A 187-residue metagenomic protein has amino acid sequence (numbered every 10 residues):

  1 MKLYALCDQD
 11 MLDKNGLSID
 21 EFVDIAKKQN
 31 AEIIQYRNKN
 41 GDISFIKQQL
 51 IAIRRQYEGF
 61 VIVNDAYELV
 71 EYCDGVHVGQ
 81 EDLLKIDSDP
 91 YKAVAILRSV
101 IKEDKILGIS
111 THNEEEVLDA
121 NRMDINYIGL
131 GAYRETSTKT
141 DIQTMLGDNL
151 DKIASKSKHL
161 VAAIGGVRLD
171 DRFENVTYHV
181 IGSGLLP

Functional and structural regions predicted by a protein language model:
M1-D20, K105-T111, R168: Active-site mouth loops of central-metabolism enzymes
K2, Q29-A31, E58, C73 (+3 more regions): A general structural motif
A5-D10, V78-V94, Y127-Q143, G166-P187: Glycine-rich phosphate-binding active-site loops on the catalytic face of alpha/beta enzymes
L12-K14, G41-S44, P187: Acidic-and-aromatic substrate-binding clefts and catalytic sites of carbohydrate-active enzymes
D20, K27, A31-V100: N-terminal active-site wall of soluble small-molecule enzyme domains
F22, V61-V78, H112-N126, S155-L186: Catalytic cores of alpha/beta
K47-D65, D89-H112, D141-L169: Alpha-helix-loop-beta-strand connector modules within alpha/beta enzyme cores
Y72-P90, I106-S155, H159: Glycine/Thr-rich beta-alpha phosphate-binding loop at enzyme active sites
